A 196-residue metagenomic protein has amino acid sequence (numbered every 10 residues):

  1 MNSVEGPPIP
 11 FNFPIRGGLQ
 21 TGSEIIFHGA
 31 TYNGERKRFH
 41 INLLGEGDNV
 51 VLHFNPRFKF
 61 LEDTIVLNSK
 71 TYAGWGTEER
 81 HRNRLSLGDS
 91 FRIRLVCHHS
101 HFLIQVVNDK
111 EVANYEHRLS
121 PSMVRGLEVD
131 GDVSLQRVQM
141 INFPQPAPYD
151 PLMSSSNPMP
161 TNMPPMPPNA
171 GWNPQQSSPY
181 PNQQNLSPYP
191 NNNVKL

Functional and structural regions predicted by a protein language model:
M1, Q139-L196: Intrinsically disordered, low-complexity repeat regions enriched in Pro/Gln/Gly/Tyr
N2-L67: Secretory/extracellular carbohydrate-interaction modules and structurally similar beta-sandwich "look-alikes"
T21-G22, N55, S69, G88 (+3 more regions): Short coil/turn motifs at helix boundaries and re-entrant loops, enriched in small/polar and proline residues
T31-G34, E46-D48, K59, S90-R92 (+5 more regions): Conserved beta-strand elements of beta-rich interaction domains across eukaryotes, especially beta-propellers
R36-H40, V50-N55, L103-V107, N114-H117 (+2 more regions): Intrinsically disordered, low-complexity regions enriched in proline, serine, glycine and charged residues
L67-R125: A cross-kingdom feature marking solvent-exposed beta-strand/loop segments within repeated, beta-rich binding/scaffold
M123-V133: Predominantly extracellular/luminal carbohydrate-interaction, adhesion, and secreted-enzyme modules that are
